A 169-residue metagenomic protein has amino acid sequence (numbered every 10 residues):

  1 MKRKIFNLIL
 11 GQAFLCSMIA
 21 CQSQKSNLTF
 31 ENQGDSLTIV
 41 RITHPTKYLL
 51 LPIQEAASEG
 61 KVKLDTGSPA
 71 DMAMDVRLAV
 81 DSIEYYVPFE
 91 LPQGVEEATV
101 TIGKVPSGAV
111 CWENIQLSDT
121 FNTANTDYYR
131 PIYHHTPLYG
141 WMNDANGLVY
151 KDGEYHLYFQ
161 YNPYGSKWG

Functional and structural regions predicted by a protein language model:
M1-S26: Bacterial Sec-dependent N-terminal signal peptides
C21-G169: Carbohydrate-active catalytic/glycan-binding domains of CAZyme proteins, especially the secreted or lumenal ectodomains
